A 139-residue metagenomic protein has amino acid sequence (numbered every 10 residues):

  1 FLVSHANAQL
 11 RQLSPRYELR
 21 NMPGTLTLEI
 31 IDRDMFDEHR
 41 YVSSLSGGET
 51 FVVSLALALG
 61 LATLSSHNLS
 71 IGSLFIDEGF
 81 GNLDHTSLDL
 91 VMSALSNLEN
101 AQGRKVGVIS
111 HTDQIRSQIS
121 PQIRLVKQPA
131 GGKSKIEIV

Functional and structural regions predicted by a protein language model:
F1-V139: Terminal ABC-like ATPase head and other globular end-domains that cap long coiled-coil arms in SMC/Rad50/SbcC-family
